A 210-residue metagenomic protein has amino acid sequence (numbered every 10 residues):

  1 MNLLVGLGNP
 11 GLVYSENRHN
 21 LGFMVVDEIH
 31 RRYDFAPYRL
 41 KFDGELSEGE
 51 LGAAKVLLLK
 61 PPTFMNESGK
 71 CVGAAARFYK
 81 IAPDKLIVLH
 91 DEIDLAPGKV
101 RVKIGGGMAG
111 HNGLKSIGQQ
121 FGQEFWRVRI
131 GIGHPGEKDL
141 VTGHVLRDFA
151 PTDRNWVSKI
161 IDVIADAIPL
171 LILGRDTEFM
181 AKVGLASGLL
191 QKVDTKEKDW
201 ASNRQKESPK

Functional and structural regions predicted by a protein language model:
N2-G105, L114-V128, P135-L140, N155-D162 (+1 more regions): Nucleotide and nucleotide-moiety/phosphate-recognizing core
R101-G107, V145-F149: Short glycine-enriched, charge-decorated loop/helix-capping segments at active-site entrances that position
I130-G133, F149: Short, loop-centered acidic/histidine patches that primarily coordinate divalent metals
